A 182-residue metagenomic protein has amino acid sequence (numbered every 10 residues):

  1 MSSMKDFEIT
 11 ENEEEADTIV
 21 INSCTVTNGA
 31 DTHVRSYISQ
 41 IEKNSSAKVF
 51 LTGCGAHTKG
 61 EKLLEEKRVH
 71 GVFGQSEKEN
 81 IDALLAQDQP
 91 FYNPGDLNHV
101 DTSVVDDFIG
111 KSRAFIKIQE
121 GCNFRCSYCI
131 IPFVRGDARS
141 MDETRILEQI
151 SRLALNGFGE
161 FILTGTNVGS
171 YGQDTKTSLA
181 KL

Functional and structural regions predicted by a protein language model:
M1-S170: Proteins enriched for Cys/Gly/acidic motifs involved in redox and nucleic-acid/cofactor modification
Q173: Active-site/ligand-binding neighborhood in enzyme catalytic cores
K176-L182: Alpha-helix-loop-beta-strand connector modules within alpha/beta enzyme cores
